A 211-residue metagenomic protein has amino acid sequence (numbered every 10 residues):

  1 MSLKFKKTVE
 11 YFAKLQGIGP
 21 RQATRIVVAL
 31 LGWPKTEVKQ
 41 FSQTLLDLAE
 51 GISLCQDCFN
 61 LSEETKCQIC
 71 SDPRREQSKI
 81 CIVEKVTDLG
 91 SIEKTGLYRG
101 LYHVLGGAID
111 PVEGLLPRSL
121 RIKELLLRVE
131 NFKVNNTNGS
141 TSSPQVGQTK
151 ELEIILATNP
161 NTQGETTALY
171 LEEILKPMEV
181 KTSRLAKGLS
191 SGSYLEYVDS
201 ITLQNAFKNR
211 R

Functional and structural regions predicted by a protein language model:
M1-Q16: Extended, structured, electrostatic nucleic-acid-contact surfaces
A13, L31, L46, F59 (+8 more regions): Signal for well-folded cores of large energy- and translation-related assemblies
A23, D72-K133, K150-T158: Extended interfacial segments that mediate partner engagement and assembly in macromolecular machines
R25-Q56: Short, charged low-complexity linear segments at domain edges
P34, Y98-R99, L126-F132, E151-R211: Long C-terminal interaction/binding lobes of large macromolecular proteins
T44-L89: Cys/His-rich short segments
S140-T149: Short Gly/Ser/Thr- and charged-rich N-terminal loops/segments that act as flexible capping/hinge elements
